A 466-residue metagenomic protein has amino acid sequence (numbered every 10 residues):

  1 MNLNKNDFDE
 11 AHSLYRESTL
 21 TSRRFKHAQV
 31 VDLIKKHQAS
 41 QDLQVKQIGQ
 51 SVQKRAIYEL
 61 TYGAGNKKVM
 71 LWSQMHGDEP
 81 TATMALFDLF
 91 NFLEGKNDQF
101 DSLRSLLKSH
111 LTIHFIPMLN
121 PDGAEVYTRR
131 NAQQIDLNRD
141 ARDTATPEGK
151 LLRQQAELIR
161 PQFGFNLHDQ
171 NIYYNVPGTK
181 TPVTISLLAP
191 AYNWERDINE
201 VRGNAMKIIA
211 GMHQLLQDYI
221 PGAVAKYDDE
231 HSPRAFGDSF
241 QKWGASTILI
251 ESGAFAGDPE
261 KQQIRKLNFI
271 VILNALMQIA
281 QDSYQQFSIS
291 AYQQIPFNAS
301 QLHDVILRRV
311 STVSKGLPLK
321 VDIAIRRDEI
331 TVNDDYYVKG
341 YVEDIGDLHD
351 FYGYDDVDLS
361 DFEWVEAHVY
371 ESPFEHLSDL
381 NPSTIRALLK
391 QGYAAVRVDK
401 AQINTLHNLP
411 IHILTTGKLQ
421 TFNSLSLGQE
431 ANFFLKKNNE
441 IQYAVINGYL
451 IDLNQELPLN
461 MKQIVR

Functional and structural regions predicted by a protein language model:
M1-I57: Short glycine- and acidic-rich boundary segments immediately preceding or forming the N-terminal edge of structured
N2-F25, L188-D197, G203-R466: C-terminal accessory segments enriched in acidic
L33-A39, R104-L107, S239-F240: Short, conserved catalytic or adaptor-binding loops enriched in Gly and charged residues
V45, E59, F115, G164 (+1 more regions): Conserved beta-strand scaffold positions in the cores of enzyme catalytic domains, especially in NTP/NDP-utilizing
V45-I48, F100-L103, A223-D229: Surface-exposed patches in mature extracellular/periplasmic domains of secreted proteins
K54, A124, A235-S239: Short beta-strand/turn micro-motifs at beta-sheet edges
Y58-N66: Short beta-strand-to-loop junctions in surface cap/lid or active-site-entrance loops
N66-M70, M75, P80-H213, D218 (+2 more regions): Active-site/substrate-binding loop(s) of hydrolase catalytic cores
